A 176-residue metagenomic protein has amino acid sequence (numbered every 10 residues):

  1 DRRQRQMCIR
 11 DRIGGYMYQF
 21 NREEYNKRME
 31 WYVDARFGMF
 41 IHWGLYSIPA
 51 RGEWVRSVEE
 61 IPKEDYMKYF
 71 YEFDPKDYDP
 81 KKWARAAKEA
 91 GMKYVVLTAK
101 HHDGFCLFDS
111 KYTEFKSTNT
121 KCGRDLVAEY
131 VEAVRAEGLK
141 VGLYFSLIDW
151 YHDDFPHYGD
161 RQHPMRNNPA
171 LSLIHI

Functional and structural regions predicted by a protein language model:
D1-D11, I174-H175: Single conserved hydrophobic/aromatic residue that forms the stacking wall/gate of nucleotide- or nucleobase-binding
Y16-L173: Mature catalytic domains of secreted/periplasmic carbohydrate-active enzymes
